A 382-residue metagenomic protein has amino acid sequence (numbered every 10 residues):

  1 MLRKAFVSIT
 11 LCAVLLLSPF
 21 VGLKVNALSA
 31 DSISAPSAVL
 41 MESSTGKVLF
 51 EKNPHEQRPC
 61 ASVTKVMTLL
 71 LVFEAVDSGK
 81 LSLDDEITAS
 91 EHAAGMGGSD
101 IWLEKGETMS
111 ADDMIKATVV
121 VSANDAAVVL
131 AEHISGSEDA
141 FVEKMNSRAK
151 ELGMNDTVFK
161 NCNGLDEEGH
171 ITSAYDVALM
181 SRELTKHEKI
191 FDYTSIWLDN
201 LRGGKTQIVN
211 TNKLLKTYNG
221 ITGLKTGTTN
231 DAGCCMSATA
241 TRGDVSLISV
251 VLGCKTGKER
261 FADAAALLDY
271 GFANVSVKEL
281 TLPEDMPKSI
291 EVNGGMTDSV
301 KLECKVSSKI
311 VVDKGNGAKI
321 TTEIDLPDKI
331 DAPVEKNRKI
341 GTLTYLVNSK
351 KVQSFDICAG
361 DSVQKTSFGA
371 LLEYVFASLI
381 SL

Functional and structural regions predicted by a protein language model:
M1-T10: Bacterial N-terminal signal peptides that target proteins for export
L2, F20-Y175, L179-E188: Active-site-adjacent loops and short helices of periplasmic peptidoglycan-processing enzymes
T10-P19: Bacterial N-terminal signal peptides
L16, K24-A27, P283-K288: Intrinsically disordered, low-complexity repeat and linker tracts
M154-V158, D166-L382: Domain-terminus/edge residues, biased toward the C-terminal soluble/receptor-binding domains of extracytoplasmic
